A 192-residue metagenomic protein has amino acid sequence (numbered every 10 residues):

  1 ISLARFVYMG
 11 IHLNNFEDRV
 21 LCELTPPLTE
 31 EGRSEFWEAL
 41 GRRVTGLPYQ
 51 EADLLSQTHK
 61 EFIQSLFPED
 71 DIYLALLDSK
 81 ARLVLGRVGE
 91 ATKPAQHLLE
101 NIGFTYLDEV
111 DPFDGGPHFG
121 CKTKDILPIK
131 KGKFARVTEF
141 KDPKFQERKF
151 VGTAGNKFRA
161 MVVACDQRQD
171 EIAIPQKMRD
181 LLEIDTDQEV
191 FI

Functional and structural regions predicted by a protein language model:
I1-T105: Contiguous mid-protein beta-loop-alpha structural module that forms a pocket-lining wall or clamp of enzyme active
R19, E109-V110, E189: Residue-level detector of family-conserved "landmark" positions at structurally sensitive sites
E23, L55-F62, P143-Q146, L182-D187: Low-complexity, flexible helical/coil segments
G41-L54, L127-E147: Acidic, Ser/Thr-rich low-complexity intrinsically disordered segments
L76-F140: Anionic-ligand-binding alpha/beta catalytic cores of soluble enzymes and soluble regulatory domains that recognize
T138, F158-D187: Short beta-strand-centered segments at strand-helix junctions
P143, N156-K157: Intrinsically disordered, low-complexity regions in plant nuclear regulators
E147-G155, D187-I192: Short conserved beta-strand and strand-loop elements enriched in small hydrophobics with frequent Asp/Gly
